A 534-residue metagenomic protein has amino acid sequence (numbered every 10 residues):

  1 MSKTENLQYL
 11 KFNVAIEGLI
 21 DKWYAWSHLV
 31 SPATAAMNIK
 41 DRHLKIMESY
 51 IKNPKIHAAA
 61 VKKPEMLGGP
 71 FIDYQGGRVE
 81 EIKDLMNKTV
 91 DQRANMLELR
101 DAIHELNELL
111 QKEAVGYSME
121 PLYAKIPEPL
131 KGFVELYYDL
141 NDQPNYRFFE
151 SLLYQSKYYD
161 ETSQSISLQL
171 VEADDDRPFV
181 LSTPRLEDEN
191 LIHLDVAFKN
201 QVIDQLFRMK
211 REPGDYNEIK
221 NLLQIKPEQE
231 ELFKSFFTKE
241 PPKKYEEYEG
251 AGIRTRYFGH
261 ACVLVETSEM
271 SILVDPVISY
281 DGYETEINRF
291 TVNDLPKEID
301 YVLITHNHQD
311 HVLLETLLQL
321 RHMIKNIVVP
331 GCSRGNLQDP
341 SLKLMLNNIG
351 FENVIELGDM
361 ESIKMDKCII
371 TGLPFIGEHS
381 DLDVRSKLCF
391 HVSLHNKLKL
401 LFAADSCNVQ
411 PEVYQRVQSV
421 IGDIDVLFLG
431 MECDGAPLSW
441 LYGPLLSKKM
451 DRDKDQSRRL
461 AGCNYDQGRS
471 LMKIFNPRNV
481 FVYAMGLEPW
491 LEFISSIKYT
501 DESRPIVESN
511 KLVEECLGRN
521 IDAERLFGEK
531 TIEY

Functional and structural regions predicted by a protein language model:
S2-K297, I355-P437, G528-Y534: Core dinuclear metal-dependent hydrolase active-site scaffold
G282, V312, L337, P437 (+1 more regions): Glycine/Thr-rich phosphate-binding loops of Rossmann-like dinucleotide-binding domains
Y283-E284, R289-T291, L318-H322, Q418-V420 (+2 more regions): Glycine-rich, phosphate-binding/catalytic loops in enzymes
T285-E286, N307, H311, D381-V384 (+2 more regions): Conserved phosphate-coordination/catalytic loops
F290-G358: Active-site HxH/HxHxD metal-binding segment of metal-dependent hydrolases
L303, V328, L400-F402, V426-F428 (+1 more regions): Structural motif
S406-Y534: Internal alpha/beta domain cores that form substrate/cofactor-binding pockets in large enzymes and binding proteins
